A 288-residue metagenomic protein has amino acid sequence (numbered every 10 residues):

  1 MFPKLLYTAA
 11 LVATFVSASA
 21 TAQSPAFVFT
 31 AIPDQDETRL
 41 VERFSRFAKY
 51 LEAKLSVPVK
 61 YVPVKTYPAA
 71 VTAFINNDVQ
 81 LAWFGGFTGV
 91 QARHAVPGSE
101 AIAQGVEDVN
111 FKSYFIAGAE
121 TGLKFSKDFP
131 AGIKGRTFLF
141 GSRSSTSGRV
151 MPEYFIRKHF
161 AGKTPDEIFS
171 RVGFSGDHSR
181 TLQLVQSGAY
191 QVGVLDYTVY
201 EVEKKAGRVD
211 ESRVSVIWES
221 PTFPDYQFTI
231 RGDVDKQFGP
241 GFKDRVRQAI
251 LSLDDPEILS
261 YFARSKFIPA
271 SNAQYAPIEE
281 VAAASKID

Functional and structural regions predicted by a protein language model:
Q23-T38, V59-V62, G135-L139: Short, well-ordered beta-strand elements
F27, E37-P58, E257-I258: Short, polar/charged alpha-helical segment
V28-P33, V106-Y114, R208-R247, S260-P277: Periplasmic-binding protein-like
S45-S56, G132, S147-F174, V202-V209 (+1 more regions): Ligand-binding cleft/hinge of the Venus flytrap
Y61-T72, G85-F87, T164-Q183, P224: Short helix-initiation/N-cap motifs at beta->coil->alpha
W83-V96, R157-K158, L184-S187, Q191-E211: A ligand-binding cleft/hinge motif common to bilobed small-molecule-binding domains
G105-A161: A conserved helix-loop-strand patch within extracytoplasmic ligand-binding domains of the periplasmic binding
T137-F155, D244-D288: Ligand-binding clefts/hinges and TM-proximal coupling segments of bilobed small-molecule sensing domains
